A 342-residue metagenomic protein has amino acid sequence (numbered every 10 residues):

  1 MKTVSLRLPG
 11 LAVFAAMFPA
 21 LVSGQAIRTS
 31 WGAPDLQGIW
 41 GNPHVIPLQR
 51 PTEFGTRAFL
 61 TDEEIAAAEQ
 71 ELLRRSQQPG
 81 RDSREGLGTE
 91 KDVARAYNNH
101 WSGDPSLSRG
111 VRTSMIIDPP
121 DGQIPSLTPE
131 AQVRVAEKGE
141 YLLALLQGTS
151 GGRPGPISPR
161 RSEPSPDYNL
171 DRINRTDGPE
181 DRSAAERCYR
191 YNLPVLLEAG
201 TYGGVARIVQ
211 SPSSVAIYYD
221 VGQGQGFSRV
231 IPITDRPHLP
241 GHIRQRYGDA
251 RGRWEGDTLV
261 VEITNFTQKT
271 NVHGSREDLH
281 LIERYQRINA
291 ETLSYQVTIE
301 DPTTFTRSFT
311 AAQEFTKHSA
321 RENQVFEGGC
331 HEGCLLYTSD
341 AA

Functional and structural regions predicted by a protein language model:
M1-R7: Positively charged n-region of N-terminal signal peptides that target proteins for export
P9-A20: Bacterial N-terminal signal peptides
G24-S339: PEST-like low-complexity, intrinsically disordered acidic/proline/serine-rich tracts that flank trafficking/processing
